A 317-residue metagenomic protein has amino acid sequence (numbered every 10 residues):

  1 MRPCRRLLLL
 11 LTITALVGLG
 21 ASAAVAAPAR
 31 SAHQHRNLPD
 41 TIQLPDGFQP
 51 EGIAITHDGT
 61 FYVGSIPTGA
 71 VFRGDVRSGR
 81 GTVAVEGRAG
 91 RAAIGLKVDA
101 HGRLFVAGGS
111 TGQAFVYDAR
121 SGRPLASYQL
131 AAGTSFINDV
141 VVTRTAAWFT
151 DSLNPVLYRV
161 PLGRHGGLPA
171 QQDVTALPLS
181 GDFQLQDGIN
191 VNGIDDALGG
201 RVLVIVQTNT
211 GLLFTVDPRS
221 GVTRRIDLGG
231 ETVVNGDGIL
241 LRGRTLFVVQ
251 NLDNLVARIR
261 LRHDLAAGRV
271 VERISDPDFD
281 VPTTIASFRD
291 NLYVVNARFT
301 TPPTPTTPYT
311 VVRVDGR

Functional and structural regions predicted by a protein language model:
R2-P28: Secretory targeting and sorting signals
N37-L44, G79-G87, R123-Q129, T175-Q186 (+2 more regions): A short beta-strand motif characteristic of beta-propeller blades
P45-F61, R88-L104, A131-W148, G181-L203 (+2 more regions): Beta-rich, blade/repeat-based domains predominating in secreted/periplasmic proteins but also intracellular
F61-T68, V98-D99, L104-T111, W148-L153 (+4 more regions): Conserved beta-strand positions in repeat-built beta-propeller and related beta-rich domains
D75-G79, D118-R123, P161-G166, D217-G221 (+2 more regions): Short loop/turn segments that connect beta-strands within beta-propeller blades
G79-F115, P124-A131: Blade-loop segments of beta-propeller domains
G112-A146, T150, N154-V156, L179-S180: Asp-box/WD-like beta-propeller blade repeats and closely related beta-sheet repeat scaffolds
T284-R317: Blade-level signature of beta-propeller repeat domains, shared across WD40, Kelch, NHL, RCC1 and BNR/Asp-box propellers
